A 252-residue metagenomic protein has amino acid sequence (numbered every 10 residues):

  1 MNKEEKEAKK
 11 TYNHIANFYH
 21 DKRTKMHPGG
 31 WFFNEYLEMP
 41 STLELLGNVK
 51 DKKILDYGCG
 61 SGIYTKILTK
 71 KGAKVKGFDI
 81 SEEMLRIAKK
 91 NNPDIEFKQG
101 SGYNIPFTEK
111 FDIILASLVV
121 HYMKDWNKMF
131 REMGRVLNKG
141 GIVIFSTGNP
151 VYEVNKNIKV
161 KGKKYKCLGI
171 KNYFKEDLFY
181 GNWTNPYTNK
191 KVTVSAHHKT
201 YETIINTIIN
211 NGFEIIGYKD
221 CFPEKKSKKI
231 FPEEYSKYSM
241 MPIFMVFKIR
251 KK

Functional and structural regions predicted by a protein language model:
M1-V49, I63-I67, M84-I87, N91: Conserved class I S-adenosyl-L-methionine
L55-Y57, S61-N104: Class I SAM-dependent methyltransferase SAM/SAH-binding core
Y103-I114: A short acidic, Gly/Pro-enriched loop at the edge of an enzyme's catalytic core that lines a small-molecule cofactor
I113-W126: A short SAM/SAH-binding and catalytic strip from SAM-dependent methyltransferases
N127-I142: A short glycine-rich, Lys/Arg-flanked "PGG" loop and its adjoining helix->strand segment in the class I
I144-N182: Conserved class I S-adenosyl-L-methionine
T184, S195-Y218: Short alpha-helix
T207-K252: C-terminal lobe and adjacent flexible extensions of AdoMet/dcAdoMet transferase-like proteins
